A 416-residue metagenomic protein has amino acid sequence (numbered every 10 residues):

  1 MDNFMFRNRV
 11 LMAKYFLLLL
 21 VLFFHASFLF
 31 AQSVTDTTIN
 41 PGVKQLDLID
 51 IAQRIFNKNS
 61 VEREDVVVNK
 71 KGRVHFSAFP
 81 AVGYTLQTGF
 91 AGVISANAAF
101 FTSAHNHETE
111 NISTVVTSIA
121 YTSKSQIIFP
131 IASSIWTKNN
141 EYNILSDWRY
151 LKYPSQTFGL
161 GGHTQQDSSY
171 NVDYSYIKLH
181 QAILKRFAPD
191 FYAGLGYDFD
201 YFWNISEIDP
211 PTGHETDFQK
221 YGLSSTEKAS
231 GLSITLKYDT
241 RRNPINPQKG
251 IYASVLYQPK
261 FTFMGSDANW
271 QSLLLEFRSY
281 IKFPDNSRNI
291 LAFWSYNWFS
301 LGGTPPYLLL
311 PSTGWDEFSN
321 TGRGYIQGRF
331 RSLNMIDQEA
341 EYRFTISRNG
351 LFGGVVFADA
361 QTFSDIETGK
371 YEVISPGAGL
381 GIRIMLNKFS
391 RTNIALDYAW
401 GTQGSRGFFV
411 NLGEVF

Functional and structural regions predicted by a protein language model:
M1-F56: Cleavable N-terminal export/targeting peptides
S33-E64, V74, G83, D147-R149 (+3 more regions): Transmembrane beta-strand segments of outer-membrane beta-barrel domains in Gram-negative and organellar OMPs
V68-S77, G83-K228, G328-R329, T392-A395 (+1 more regions): Gram-negative/organellar outer-membrane beta-barrel architecture
A78-P80, A96, V115-I119, I144-W148 (+9 more regions): Membrane-embedded beta-strand positions of outer-membrane beta-barrel proteins
T212-K220, Y307-T321, T368-L380: Solvent-exposed, glycine/polar-rich loop segments of beta-barrel outer-membrane systems
S233-I234, G379-I384, F389, S405-F416: Outer-membrane beta-barrel "beta-signal"
N243-S347, F352: C-terminal outer-membrane beta-barrel translocator/porin domains of Gram-negative envelope proteins and their
R343-G377: C-terminal hydrophobic structural anchor segments that stabilize assembly/packing rather than catalytic chemistry
